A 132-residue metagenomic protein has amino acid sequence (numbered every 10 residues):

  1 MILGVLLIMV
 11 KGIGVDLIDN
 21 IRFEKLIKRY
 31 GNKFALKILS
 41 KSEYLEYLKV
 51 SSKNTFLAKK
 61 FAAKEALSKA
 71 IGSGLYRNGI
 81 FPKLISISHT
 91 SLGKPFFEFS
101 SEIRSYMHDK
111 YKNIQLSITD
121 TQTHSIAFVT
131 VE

Functional and structural regions predicted by a protein language model:
I2-E132: Core catalytic alpha/beta fold that binds nucleotide/phospho-ligands
